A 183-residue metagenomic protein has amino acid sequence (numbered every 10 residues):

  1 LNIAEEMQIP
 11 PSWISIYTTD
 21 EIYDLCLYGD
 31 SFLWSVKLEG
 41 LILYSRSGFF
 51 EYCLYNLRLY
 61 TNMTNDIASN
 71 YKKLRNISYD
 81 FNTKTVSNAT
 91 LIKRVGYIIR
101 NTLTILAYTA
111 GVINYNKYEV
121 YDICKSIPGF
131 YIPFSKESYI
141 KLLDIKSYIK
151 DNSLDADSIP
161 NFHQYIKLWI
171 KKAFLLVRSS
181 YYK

Functional and structural regions predicted by a protein language model:
A4-T90: Conserved NTP/Mg2+-binding pocket subregion across the NTase superfamily
L59-K183: Conserved nucleotidyltransferase catalytic core and NTase-mimicking acidic/glycine-rich helix/loop elements in nucleic
